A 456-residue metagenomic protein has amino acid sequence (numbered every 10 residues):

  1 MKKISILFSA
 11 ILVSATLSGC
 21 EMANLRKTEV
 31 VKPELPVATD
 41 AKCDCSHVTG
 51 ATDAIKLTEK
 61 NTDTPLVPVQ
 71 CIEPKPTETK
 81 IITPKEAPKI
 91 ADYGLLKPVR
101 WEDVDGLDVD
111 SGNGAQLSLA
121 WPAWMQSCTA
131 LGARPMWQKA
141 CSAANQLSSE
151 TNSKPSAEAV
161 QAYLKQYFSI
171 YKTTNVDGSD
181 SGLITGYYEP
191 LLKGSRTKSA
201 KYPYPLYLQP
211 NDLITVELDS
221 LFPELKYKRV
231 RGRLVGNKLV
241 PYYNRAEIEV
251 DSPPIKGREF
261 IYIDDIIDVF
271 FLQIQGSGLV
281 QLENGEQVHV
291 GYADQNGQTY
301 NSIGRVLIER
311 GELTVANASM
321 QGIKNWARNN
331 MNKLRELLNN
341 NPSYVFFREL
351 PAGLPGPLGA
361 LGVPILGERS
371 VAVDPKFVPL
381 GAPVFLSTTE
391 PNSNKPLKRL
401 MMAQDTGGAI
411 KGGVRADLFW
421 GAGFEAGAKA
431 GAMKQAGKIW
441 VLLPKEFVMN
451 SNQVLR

Functional and structural regions predicted by a protein language model:
K2-C20: Gram-negative bacterial Sec-dependent N-terminal signal peptides
V13, P36-A38, T64, R134: Residue-level signal for mature regions of secreted extracellular proteins and peptides
S14, S18-V37: Bacterial Sec signal peptide processing site at the extreme N-terminus
S18, A41-C43, V69, Q126 (+1 more regions): Secreted/extracellular small peptides and ectodomain modules produced from precursors
E21-L25, N113, G353-R456: C-terminal soluble interaction/assembly domains
A23, S46-V48, P74, L131 (+1 more regions): General secretory precursor processing signal
A38-T49, A54-D105: N-terminal low-complexity, Pro/Thr/Ser-rich intrinsically disordered segments that act as propeptides or flexible
P88, Y93-P351: Secretory/export targeting leaders with adjacent low-complexity proregions
